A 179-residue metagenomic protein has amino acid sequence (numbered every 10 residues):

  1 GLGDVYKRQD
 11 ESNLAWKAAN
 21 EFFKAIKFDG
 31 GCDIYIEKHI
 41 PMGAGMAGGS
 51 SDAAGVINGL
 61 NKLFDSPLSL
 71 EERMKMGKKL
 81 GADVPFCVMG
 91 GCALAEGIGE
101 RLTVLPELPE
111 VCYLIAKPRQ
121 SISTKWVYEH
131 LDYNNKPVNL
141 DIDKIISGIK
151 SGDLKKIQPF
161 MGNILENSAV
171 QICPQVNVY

Functional and structural regions predicted by a protein language model:
G1-Y6: Short, small-residue-biased leader/transition segments that mark boundaries at the very start of proteins
R8, K24-F28, E100-V104: Structural signature of cysteine-dependent C-C bond-forming condensing enzymes
S12-I40, Q175-V176: Helix-rich "cap/lid" substructures immediately adjacent to catalytic or cofactor-binding pockets
A15, A44-E72, F86-V88: DPxDG-like acidic metal-binding loop motif
K24-D33, G59-G77: Phosphate-handling active-site elements
D65-P106: Glycine/threonine-rich beta-strand-loop-alpha-helix active-site module that forms ligand/phosphate-binding
M89, L94-Y179: Conserved, helical-rich catalytic subdomain that frames metal- and/or nucleotide-binding sites in enzyme alpha/beta
